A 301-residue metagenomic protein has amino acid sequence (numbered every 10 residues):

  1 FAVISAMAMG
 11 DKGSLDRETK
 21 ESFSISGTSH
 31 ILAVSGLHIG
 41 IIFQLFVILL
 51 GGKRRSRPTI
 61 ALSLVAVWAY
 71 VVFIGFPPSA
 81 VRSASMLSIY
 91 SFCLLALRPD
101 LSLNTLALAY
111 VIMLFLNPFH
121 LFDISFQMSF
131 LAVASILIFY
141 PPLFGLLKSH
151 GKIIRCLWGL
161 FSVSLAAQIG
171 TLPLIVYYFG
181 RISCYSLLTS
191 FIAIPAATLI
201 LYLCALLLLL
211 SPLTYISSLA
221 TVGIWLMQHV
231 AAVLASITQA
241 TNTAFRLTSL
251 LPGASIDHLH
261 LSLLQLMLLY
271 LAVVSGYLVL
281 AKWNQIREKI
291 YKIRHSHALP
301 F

Functional and structural regions predicted by a protein language model:
F1-A33, I256-M267, Y277-F301: Hydrophobic secondary-structure signal with a strong preference for alpha-helical segments in membranes
F1-F92: Aromatic-rich juxtamembrane segments at the membrane interface
S26-G27, Y90, P195, S275-Y277: Short, low-complexity, polar/charged sequence segments that are solvent-exposed and flexible
F43, L87, A132, K292 (+1 more regions): Intrinsically disordered, low-complexity segments enriched in polar/charged small residues
L49-L62, L147-W158, F301: Generic structural signal for short, solvent-exposed loop/turn connectors between secondary structure elements
F76-L271, K282-W283: Internal transmembrane alpha-helical bundles of multi-pass membrane proteins
